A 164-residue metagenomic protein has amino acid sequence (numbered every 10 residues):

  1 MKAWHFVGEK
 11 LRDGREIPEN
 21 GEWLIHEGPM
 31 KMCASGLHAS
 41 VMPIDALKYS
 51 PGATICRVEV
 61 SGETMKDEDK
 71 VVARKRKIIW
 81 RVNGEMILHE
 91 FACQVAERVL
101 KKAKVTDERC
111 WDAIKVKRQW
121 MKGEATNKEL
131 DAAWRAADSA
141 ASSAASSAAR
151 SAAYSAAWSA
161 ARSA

Functional and structural regions predicted by a protein language model:
M1-A164: Short, glycine-biased loop/turn motifs at secondary-structure junctions and in low-complexity Ser/Thr/Pro-rich termini
